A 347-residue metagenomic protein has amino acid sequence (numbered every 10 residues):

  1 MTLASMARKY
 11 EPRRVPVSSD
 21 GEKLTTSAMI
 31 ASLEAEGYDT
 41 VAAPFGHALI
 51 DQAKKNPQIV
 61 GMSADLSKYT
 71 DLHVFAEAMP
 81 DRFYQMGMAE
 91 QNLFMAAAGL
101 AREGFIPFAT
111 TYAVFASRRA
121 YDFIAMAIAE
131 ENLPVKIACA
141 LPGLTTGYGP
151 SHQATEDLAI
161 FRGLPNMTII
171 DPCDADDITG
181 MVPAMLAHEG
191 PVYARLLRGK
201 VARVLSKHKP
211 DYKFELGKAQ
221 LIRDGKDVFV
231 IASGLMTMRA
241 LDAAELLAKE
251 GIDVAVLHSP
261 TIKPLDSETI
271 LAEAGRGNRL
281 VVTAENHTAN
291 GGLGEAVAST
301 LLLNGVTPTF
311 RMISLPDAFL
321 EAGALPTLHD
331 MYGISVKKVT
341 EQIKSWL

Functional and structural regions predicted by a protein language model:
M1-K9, P44, Q58, K68-E77 (+2 more regions): Thiamine diphosphate
T2-R195, K200: Thiamine diphosphate
